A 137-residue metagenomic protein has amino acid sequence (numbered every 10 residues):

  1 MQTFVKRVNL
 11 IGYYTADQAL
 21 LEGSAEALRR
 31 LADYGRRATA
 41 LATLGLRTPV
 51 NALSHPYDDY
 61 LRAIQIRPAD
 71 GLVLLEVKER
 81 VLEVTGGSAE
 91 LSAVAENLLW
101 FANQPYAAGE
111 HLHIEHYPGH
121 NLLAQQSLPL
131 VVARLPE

Functional and structural regions predicted by a protein language model:
M1-E137: Positively charged, low-complexity terminal tracts and the immediately adjacent first secondary-structure elements
